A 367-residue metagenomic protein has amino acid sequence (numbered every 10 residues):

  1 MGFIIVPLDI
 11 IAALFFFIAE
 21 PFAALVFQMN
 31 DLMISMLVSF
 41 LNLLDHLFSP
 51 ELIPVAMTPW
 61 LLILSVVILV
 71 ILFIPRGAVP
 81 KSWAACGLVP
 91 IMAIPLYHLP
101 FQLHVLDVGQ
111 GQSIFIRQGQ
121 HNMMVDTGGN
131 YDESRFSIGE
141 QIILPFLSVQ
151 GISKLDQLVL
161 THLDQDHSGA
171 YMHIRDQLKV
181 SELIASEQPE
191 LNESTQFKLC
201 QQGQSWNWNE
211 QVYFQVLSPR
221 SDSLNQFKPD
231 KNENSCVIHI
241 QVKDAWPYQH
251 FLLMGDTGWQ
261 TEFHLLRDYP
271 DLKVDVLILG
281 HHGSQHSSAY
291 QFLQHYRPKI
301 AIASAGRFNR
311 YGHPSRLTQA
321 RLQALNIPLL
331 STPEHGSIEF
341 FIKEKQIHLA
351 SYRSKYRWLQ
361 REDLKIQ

Functional and structural regions predicted by a protein language model:
V6-D9, F15-Q367: Non-globular, low-confidence helical/coil segments that flank catalytic cores
